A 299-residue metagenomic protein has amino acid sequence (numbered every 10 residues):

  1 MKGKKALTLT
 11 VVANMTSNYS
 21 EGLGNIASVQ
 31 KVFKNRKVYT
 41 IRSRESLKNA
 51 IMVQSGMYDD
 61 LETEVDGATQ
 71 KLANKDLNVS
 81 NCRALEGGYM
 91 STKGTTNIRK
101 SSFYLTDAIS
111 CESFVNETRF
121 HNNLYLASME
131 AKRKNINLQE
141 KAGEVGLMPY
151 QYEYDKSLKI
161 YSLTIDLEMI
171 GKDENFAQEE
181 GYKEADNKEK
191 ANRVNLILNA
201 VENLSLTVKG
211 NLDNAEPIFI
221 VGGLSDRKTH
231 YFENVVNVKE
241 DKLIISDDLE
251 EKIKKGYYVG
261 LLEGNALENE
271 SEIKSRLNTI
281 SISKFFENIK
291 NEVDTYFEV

Functional and structural regions predicted by a protein language model:
M1-V299: RNA-binding basic/glycine-rich loop and surface signature characteristic of RAMP-family CRISPR effectors
